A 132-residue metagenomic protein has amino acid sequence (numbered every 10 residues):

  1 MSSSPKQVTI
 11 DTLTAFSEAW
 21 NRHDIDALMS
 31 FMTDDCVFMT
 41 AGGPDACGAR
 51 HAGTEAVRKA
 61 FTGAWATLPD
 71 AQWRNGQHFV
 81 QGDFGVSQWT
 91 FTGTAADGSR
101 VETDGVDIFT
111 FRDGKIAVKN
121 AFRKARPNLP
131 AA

Functional and structural regions predicted by a protein language model:
M1-D34, P130-A132: Short, low-complexity N-terminal intrinsically disordered segments enriched in polar/charged residues
S2-V8, M39, R58-A132: A beta-strand edge to alpha-helix "cap/lid" segment located at domain peripheries
S4, A49-A52, A56: Alpha-helix N-cap and loop-to-helix initiation/capping positions
I10, T14, D24-A27, V37 (+3 more regions): Low-complexity, compositionally biased segments
A27, D34, A46-C47, T54 (+2 more regions): Residue-level signal for alpha-helical context at structural boundaries
V37-R50, A66: A short gly/proline-enriched turn/hairpin at secondary-structure junctions
